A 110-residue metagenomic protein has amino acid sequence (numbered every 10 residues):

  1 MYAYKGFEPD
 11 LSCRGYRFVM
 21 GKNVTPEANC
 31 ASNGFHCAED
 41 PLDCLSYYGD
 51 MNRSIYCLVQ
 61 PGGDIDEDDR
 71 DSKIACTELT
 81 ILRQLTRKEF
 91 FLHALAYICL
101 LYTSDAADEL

Functional and structural regions predicted by a protein language model:
M1-N33, N52-I55: ADP-ribose/NAD+-binding catalytic cleft of ART/PARP-like enzymes
F7-P9, P61-D64, Q84: Generic structural motif
P9, G49-D50, A96-L100: Generic surface-pattern signal
T25-L79: ADP-ribosyltransferase catalytic core
E67-L101: Negatively charged, Asp/Glu-rich surface segments that serve as flexible interaction/assembly modules
Y102-A107: Conserved small/polar residues in nucleotide/adenosyl-binding loops
L110: Extended, polar beta-sheet/loop recognition surfaces of beta-rich domains that mediate binding to diverse ligands
